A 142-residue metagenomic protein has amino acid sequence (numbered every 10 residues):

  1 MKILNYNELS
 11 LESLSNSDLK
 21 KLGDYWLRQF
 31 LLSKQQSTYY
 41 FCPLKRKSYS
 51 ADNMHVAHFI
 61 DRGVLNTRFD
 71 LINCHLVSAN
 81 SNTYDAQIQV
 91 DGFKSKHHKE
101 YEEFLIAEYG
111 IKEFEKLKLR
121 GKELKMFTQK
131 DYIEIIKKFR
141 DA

Functional and structural regions predicted by a protein language model:
M1-F30, R46-S48, K118-A142: A boundary/linker detector
D24-H55, S78: Short cysteine-rich loop/turn motifs with clustered Cys
Y39-F41, V64-G92: Short beta-strand-alpha-helix junction that forms the catalytic/metal-binding core of metal-dependent nuclease domains
K47-N53, A86-F93: Short functional micro-motifs and their immediate structural scaffolds
H55-R62: Histidine-centered catalytic micro-motifs
F93-E102: Juxtamembrane/interfacial segments flanking transmembrane helices
Y109-L119: Short, surface-exposed acidic
